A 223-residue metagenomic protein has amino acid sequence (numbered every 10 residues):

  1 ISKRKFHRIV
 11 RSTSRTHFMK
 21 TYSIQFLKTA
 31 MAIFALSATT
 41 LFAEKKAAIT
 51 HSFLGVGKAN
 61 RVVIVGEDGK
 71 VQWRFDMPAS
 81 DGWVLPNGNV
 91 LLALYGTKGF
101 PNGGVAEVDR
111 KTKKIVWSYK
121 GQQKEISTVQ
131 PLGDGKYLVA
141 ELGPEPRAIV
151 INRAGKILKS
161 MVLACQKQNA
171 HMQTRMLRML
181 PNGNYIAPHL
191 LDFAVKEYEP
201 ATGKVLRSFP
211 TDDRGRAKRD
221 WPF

Functional and structural regions predicted by a protein language model:
I1-F18: Short, Lys/Arg-enriched N-terminal segments with co-localized hydrophobic residues within the first ~10-30 amino acids
I1-R4, L36, M176: Exposed boundary/loop context
V10, F18-M31: Bacterial N-terminal signal peptides that target proteins for export
M31-F42: Hydrophobic h-region of N-terminal signal peptides that target proteins for export in Gram-negative bacteria
E44-F223: Secretory-pathway ectodomains
